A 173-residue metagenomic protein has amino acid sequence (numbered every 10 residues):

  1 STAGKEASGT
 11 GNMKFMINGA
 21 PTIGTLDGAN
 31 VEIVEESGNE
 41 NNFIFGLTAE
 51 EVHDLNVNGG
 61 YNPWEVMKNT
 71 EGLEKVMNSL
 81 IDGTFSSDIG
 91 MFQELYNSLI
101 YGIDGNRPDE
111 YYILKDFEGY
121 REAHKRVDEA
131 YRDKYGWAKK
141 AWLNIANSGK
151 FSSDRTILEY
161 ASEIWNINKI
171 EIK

Functional and structural regions predicted by a protein language model:
S1-A141, I145-K150, R155, E159-K173: Catalytic binding pocket for nucleotide-activated donors in carbohydrate/polymer assembly enzymes
